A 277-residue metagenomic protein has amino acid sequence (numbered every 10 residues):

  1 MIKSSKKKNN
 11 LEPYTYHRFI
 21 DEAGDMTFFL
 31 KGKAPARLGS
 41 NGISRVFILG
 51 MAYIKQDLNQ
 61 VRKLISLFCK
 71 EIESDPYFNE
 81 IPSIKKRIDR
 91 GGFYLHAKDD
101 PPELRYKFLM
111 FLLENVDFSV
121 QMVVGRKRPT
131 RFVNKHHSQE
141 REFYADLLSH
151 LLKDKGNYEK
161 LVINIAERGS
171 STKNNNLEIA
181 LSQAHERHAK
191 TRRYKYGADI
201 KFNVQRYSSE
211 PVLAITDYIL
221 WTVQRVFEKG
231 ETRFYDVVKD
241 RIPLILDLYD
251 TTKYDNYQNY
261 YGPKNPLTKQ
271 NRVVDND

Functional and structural regions predicted by a protein language model:
M1-D277: Phosphate-ester processing/binding pockets and catalytic centers
